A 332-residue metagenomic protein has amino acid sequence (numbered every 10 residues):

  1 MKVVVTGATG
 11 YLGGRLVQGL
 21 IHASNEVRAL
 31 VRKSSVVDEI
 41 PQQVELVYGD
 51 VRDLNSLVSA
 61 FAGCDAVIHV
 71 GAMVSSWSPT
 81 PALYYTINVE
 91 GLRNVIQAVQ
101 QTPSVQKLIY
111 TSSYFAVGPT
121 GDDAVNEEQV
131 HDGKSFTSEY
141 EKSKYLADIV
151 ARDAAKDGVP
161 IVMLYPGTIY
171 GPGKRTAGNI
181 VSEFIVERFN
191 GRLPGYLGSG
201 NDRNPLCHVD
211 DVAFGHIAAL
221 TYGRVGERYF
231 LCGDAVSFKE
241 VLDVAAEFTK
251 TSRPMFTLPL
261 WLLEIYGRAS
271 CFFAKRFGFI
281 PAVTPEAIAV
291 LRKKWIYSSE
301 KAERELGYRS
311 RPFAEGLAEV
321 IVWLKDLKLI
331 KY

Functional and structural regions predicted by a protein language model:
V3-A23: N-terminal Rossmann NAD(P)H-binding glycine-rich loop of SDR-like oxidoreductase domains
S35-V36, V44-E90, Q101: NAD(P)H-binding glycine-rich loop region in Rossmannoid oxidoreductase-like domains and their noncatalytic homologs
S76, S113-D123, I169-G173, G178: Conserved catalytic-site region of short-chain dehydrogenase/reductase
Y85-V89, N126, F136-D148, T168 (+2 more regions): Short-chain dehydrogenase/reductase
E90-Y140, V162: Conserved Rossmann-fold NAD(P)-dependent oxidoreductase catalytic core, especially the SDR/UDP-sugar
S112, I149-P172: Conserved beta-loop-beta element that borders a ligand/cofactor-binding pocket
H131-S135, F184-C207, D211: A conserved pocket-lining segment of Rossmann-fold NAD(P)-dependent short-chain dehydrogenase/reductase
G215-A282, S299, R304, A314 (+1 more regions): Mid/C-terminal beta-alpha module of Rossmann-like enzyme folds, strongest in SDR-family dehydrogenases/epimerases
